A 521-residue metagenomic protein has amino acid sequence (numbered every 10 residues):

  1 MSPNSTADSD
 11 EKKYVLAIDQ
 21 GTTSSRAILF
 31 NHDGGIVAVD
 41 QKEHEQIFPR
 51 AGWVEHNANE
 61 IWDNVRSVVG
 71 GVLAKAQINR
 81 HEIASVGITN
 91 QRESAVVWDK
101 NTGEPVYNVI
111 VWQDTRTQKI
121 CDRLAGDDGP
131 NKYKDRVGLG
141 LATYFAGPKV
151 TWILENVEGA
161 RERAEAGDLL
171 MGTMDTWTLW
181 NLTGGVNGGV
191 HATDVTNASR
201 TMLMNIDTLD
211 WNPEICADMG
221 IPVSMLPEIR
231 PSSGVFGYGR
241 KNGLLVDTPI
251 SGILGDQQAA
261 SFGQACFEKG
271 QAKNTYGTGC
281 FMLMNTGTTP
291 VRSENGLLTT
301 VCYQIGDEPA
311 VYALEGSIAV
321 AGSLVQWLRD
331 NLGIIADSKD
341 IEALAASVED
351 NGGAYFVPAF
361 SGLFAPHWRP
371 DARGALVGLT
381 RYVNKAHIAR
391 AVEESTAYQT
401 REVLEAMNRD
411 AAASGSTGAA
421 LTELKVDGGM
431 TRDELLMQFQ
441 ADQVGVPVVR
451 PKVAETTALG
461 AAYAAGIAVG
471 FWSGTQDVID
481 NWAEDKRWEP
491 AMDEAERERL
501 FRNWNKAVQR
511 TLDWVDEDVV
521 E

Functional and structural regions predicted by a protein language model:
M1-Y107, D135, E228, S233 (+6 more regions): N-terminal glycine/serine-rich phosphate-binding loop of ATP-dependent small-molecule kinases, especially carbohydrate
S2-D10, L16-I18, Q118, A125-G140 (+5 more regions): Active-site core segments that coordinate phosphate-bearing ligands/cofactors across diverse enzyme families
S24, R80-I83, S224, N351 (+1 more regions): Short secondary-structure junction motifs
D114: Carbohydrate-associated surface elements
D218-M225: A structural motif corresponding to the C-terminal end of an alpha-helix and its immediate exit/capping segment
L226-V235, E342-A346: Short linear loop/turn motifs
